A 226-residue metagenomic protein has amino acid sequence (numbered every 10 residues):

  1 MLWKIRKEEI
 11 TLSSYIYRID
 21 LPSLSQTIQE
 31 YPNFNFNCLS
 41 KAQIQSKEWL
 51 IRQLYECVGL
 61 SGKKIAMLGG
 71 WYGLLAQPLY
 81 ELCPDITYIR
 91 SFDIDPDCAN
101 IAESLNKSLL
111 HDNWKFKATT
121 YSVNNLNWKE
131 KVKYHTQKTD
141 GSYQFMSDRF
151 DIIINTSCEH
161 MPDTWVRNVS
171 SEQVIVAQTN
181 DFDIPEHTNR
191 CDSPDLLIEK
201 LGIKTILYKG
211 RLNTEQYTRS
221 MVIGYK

Functional and structural regions predicted by a protein language model:
M1-G62: S-adenosyl-L-methionine
L60-G73: Conserved class I S-adenosyl-L-methionine
K64, Y88, D151-I152: Structural motif
Y72-I86: Conserved SAM-binding loop of SAM-dependent methyltransferases across substrates and taxa, primarily the Class I
I86-F92: Short beta-strand element of Class I
I94-D97: Conserved SAM/SAH-binding beta-strand->alpha-helix loop
N100-F150: S-adenosyl-L-methionine
P162-K226: C-terminal substrate-binding/active-site "lid" region of AdoMet-derived donor-dependent transferases
